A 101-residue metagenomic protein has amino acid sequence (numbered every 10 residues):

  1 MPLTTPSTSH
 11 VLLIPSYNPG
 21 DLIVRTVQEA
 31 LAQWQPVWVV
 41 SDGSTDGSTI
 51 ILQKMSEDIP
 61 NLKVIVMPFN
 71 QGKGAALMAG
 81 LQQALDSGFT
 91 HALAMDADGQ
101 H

Functional and structural regions predicted by a protein language model:
S9-V11, P36: Cell-envelope/extracellular polymer assembly enzymes that use nucleotide-activated donors
L13-S16, V40-D42, M67: Conserved sequence signature across two-component system core domains
Y17-Q33: Short, well-formed alpha-helical segments that are part of the catalytic scaffolds of diverse glycosyltransferases
D21-R25, D46-M55: Acidic helix N-cap motif at the loop->helix transition within catalytic regions of sugar-transfer enzymes
W38, T49-S87: Conserved donor nucleotide-binding strand/loop of the catalytic core
S41-I50, G99: A conserved acidic beta->alpha catalytic loop
Q71, G99-H101: Acidic metal-phosphate-binding loop of nucleotide-sugar-dependent transferases
F89-G99: Short beta-strand-to-loop acidic/aromatic patch adjacent to the donor-nucleotide binding site
